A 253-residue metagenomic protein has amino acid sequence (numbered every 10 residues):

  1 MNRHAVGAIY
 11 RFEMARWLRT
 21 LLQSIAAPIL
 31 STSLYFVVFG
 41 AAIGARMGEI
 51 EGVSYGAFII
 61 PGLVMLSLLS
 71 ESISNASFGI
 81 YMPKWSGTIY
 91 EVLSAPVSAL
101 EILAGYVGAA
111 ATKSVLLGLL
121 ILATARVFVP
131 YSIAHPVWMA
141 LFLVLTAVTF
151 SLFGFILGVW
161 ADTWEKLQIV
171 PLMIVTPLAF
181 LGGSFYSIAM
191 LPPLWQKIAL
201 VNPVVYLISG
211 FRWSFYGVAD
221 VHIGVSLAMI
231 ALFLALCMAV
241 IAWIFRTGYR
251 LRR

Functional and structural regions predicted by a protein language model:
M1-V137, L141-R253: Hydrophobic transmembrane alpha-helices and immediately adjacent juxtamembrane helices of multi-pass inner-membrane
